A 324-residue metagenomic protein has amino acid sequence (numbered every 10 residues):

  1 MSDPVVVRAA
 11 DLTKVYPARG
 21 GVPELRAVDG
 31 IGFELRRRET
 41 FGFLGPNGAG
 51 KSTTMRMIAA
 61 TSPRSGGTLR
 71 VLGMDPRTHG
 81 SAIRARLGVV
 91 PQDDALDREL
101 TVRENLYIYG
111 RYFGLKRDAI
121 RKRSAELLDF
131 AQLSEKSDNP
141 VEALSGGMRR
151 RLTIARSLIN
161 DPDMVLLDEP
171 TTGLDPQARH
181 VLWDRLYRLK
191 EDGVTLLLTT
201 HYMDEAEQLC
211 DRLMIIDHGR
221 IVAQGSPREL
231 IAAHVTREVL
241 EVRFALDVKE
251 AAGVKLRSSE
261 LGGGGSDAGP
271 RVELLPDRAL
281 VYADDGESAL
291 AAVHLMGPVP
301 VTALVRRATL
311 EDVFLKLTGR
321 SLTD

Functional and structural regions predicted by a protein language model:
S2-V6, K14-G30, G80: A short, flexible loop at the N-terminus of ABC-type nucleotide-binding domains that lies
G67-D75, A82-I83: Conserved ABC transporter NBD signature motif
Y107, R111, D118-K136: Conserved ABC ATPase "signature" region
D161: Conserved catalytic motifs of ABC-family nucleotide-binding domains
V165-D168: Catalytic Walker B motif of ABC-type/P-loop ATPase nucleotide-binding domains
W183-D284: ABC transporter nucleotide-binding domain
